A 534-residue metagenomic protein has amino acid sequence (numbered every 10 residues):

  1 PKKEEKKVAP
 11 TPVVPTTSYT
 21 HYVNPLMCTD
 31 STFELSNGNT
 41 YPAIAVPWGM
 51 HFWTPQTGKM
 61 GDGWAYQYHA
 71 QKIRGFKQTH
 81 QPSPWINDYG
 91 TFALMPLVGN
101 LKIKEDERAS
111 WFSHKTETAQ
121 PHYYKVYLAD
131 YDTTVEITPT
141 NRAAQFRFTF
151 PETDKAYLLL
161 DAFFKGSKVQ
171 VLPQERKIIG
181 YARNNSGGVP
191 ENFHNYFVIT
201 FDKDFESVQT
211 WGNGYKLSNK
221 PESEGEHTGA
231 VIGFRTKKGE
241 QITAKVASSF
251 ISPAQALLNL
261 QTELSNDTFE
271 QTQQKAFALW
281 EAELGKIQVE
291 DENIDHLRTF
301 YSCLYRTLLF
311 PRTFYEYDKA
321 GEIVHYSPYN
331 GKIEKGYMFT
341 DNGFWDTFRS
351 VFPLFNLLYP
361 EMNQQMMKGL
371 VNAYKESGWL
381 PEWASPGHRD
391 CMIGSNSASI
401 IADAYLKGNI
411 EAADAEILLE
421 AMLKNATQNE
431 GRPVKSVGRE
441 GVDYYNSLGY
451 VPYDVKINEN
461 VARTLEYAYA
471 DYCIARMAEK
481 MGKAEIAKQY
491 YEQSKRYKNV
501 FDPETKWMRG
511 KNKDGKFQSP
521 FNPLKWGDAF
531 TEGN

Functional and structural regions predicted by a protein language model:
P1-K2: N-terminal Sec signal peptide cleavage junction
K7-S399, Y405-L465, Y469, C473-M508 (+1 more regions): Accessory carbohydrate-recognition regions in carbohydrate-active enzymes
